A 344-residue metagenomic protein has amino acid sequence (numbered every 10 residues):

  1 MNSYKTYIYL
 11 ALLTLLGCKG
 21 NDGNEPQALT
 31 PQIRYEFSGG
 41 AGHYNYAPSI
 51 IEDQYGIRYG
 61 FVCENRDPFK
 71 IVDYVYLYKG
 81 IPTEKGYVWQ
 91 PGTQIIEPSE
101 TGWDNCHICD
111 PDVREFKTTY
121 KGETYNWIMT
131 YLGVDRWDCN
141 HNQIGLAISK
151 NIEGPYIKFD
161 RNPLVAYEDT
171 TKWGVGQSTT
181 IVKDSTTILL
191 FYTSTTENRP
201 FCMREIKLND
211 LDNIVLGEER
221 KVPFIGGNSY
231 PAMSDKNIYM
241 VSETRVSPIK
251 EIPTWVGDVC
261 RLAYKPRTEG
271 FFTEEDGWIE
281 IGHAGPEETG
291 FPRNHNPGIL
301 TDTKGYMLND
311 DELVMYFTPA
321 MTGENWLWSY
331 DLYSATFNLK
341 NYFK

Functional and structural regions predicted by a protein language model:
Y4-L15: Sec-dependent N-terminal signal peptides
C18-K344: Carbohydrate-active catalytic/glycan-binding domains of CAZyme proteins, especially the secreted or lumenal ectodomains
